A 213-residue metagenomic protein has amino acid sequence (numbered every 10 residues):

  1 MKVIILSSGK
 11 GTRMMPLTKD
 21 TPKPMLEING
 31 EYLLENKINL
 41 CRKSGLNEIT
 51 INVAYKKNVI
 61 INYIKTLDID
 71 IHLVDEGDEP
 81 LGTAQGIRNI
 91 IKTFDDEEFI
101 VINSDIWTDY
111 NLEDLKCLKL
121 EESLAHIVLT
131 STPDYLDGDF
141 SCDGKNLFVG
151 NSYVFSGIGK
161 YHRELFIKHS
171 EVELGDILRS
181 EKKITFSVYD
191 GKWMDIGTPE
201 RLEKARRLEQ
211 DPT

Functional and structural regions predicted by a protein language model:
M1-N58: N-terminal glycine-rich phosphate-binding loop and ensuing alpha1 helix
K2, N47-I49, D70, E98 (+3 more regions): Residues at the starts of beta-strands that form the adenosine-phosphate
R13, V59-N62, N89, K204: Phosphate- and divalent-cation-binding pockets in alpha/beta enzyme and binding domains that engage nucleotide-derived
M25, L73, A125, K183-F186 (+1 more regions): Conserved beta-strand scaffold positions in the cores of enzyme catalytic domains, especially in NTP/NDP-utilizing
L34, T83-G86, N111, S170-L174: Amphipathic coiled-coil/heptad-repeat helices and related helical stalk/stem segments that mediate oligomerization
A54, V74-G77, V128-T130, G150 (+1 more regions): Conserved beta-strand termini and adjacent loop/short-helix elements that scaffold enzyme active sites in alpha/beta
I61-G138, C142-D143: Conserved beta-loop-beta/alpha segment of the NTase-like Rossmann-fold superfamily that binds/positions NTPs
I100, W107, E113-L120, T132-D134 (+1 more regions): Catalytic-core segments of class I nucleotidyltransferases/pyrophosphorylases that form NMP-activated intermediates
